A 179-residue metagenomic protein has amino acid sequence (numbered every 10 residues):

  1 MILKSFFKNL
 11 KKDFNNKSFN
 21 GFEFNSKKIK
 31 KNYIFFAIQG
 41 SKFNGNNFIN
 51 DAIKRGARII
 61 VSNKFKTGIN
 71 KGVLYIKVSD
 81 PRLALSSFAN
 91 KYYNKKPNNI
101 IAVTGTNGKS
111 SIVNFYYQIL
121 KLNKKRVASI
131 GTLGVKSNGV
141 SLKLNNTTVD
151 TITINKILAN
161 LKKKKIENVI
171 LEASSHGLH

Functional and structural regions predicted by a protein language model:
M1-S87: N-terminal leader/targeting and accessory segments in enzymes
L83-H179: Phosphate-binding loop of NTP-binding sites
